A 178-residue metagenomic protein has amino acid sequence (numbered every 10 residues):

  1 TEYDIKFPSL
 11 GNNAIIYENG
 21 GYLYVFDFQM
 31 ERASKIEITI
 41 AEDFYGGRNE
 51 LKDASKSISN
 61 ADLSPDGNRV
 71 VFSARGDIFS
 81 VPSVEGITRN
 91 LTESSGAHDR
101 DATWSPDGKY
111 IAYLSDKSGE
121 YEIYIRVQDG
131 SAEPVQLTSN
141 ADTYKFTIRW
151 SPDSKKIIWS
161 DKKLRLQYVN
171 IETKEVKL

Functional and structural regions predicted by a protein language model:
T1-D27, K163: Repeat-solenoid scaffold signature
T1-I5, Q29-K56, P82-R100, S105 (+5 more regions): Multi-bladed beta-propeller domains
L10-N12, P65-D66, P106-D107, P152-D153: Residue-level detector of Asp-centered blade-edge/turn motifs that repeat once per structural unit in beta-propeller
G11, D53-D62: Signature of short aromatic-glycine-proline-rich micro-motifs recurring in repeat-based ectodomains
I15, V70, G108-I111, S154-I157: Hydrophobic beta-strand positions that form the internal "hydrophobic ladder" of WD40/Gbeta-like beta-propeller blades
E18-N19, S73-A74, S118, D161: Structural signature of WD-repeat beta-propellers
Y22-F26, D77-F79, G119-Y124, L164-Y168: Structural motif
